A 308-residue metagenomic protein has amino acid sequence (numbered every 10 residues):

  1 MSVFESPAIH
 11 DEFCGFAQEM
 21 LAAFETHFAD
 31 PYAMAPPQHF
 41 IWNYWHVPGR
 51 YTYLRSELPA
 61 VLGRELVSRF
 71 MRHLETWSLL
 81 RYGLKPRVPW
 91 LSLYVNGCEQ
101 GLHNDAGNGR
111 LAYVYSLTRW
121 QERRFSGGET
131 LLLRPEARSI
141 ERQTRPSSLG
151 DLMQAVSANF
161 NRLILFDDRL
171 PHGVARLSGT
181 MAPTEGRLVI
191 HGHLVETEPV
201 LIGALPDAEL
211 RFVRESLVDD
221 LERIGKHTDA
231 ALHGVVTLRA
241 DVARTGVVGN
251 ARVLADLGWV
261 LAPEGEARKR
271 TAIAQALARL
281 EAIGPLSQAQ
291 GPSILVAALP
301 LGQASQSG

Functional and structural regions predicted by a protein language model:
M1, I140-E141: Fe(II)/2-oxoglutarate
M1-W77, D207-R223, H233, V247-V260 (+2 more regions): Non-heme Fe(II)/2-oxoglutarate
V3-F4, G107-L111, A158-F160: Short, well-ordered loop/turn elements at secondary-structure boundaries
P7-A8, P89, L111, T130 (+3 more regions): A broad, low-specificity signal marking well-ordered, structured residues that form hydrophobic/aromatic
F13, P59-V67, N104-A106, G150 (+3 more regions): Aromatic-acidic/polar surface patches that form glycan- and anion
M20-A23, R124-R138, G203-F212: Surface-exposed flexible segments
A29-S139, R169, H193-L194, T237: Conserved double-stranded beta-helix
V114, R145-M153, A158-G308: Charge-biased low-complexity segments
